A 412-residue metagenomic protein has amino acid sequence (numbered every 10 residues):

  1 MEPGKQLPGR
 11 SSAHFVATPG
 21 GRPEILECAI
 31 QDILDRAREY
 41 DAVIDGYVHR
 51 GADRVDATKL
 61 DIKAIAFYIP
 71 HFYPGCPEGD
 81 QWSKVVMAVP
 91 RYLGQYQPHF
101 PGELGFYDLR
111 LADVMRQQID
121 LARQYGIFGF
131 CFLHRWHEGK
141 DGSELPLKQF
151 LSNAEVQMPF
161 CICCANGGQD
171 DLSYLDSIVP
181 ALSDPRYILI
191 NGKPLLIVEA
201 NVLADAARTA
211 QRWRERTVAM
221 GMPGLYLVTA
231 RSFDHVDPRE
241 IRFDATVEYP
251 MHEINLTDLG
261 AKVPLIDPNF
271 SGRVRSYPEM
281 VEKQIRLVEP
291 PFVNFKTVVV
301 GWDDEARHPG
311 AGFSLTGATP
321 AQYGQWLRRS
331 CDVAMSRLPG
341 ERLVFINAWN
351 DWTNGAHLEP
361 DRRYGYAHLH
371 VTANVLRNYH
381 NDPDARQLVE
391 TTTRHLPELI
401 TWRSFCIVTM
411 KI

Functional and structural regions predicted by a protein language model:
E2-Q6: N-terminal low-complexity segments that are often proline-rich with Ser/Thr-Pro
F15-T409: Glycan-processing catalytic domains of CAZymes
